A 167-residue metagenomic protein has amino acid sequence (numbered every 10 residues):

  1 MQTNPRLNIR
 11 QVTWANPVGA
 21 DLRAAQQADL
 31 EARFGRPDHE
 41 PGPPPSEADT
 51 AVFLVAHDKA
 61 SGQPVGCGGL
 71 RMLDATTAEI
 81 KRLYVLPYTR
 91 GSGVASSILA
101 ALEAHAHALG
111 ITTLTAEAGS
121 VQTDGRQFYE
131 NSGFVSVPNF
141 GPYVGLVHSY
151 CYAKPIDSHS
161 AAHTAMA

Functional and structural regions predicted by a protein language model:
N4-K81, L86-Y88, L99-A100, H105 (+2 more regions): Acetyl-CoA-dependent GNAT
W14, G35, T115-A118, R126 (+2 more regions): Conserved catalytic-core motifs of GNAT/GCN5-like acyltransferases
V65, L109, N131-S132: Structural motif
A75-T77, T113, S149: A generic structural signal for beta-strand entry/edge sites
S92: Flexible nucleotide-binding loop
L99, A106-A118: Conserved GNAT acetyl-CoA-binding A-motif
Q122: Phosphate/anion-contacting hairpin/loop surfaces
